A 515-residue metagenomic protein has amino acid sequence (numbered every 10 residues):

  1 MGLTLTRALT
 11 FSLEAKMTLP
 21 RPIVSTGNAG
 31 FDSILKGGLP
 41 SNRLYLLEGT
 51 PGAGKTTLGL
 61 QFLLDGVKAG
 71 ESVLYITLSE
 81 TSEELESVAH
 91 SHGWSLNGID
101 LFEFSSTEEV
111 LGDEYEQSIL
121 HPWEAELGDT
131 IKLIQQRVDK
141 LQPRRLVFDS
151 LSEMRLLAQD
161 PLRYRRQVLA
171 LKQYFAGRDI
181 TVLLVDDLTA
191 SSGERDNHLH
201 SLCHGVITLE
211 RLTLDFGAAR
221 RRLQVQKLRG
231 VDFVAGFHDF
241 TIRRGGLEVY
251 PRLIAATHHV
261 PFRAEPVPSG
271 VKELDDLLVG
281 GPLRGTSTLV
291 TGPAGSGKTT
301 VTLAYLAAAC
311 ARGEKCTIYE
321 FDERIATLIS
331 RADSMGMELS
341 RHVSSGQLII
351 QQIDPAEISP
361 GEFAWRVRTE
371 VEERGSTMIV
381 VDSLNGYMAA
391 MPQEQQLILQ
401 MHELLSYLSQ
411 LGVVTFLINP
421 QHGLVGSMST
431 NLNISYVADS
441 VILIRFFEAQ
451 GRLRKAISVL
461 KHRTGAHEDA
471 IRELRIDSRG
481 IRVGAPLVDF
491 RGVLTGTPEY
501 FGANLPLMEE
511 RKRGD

Functional and structural regions predicted by a protein language model:
F11-H92, I254-G336: The Walker A/P-loop phosphate-binding site
N42, A69-S72, N97-I99, R178-I180 (+10 more regions): Short glycine-/polar-rich loops that comprise or flank the Walker A/P-loop and associated switch/sensor motifs
Y45, L74-I76, D100-F102, L183 (+6 more regions): Hydrophobic/aromatic beta-strand patches that form the interior of the parallel beta-sheet core in alpha/beta enzyme
Y45, S118-L202, V206, T300 (+2 more regions): P-loop NTPase motor core
F62, E86-H90, G193-N197, L209-L212 (+7 more regions): Short beta-alpha junctions and helix-cap segments that line functional grooves
K68-A158, G313-Q395: Conserved inter-motif catalytic segment of the P-loop NTP-binding fold
S79-E83, S91, S105-V110, S152-M154 (+16 more regions): Conserved nucleotide-binding/hydrolysis micro-motifs of P-loop NTPases
W123, R211-P268, K272, T369-R374 (+2 more regions): Conserved P-loop NTPase
